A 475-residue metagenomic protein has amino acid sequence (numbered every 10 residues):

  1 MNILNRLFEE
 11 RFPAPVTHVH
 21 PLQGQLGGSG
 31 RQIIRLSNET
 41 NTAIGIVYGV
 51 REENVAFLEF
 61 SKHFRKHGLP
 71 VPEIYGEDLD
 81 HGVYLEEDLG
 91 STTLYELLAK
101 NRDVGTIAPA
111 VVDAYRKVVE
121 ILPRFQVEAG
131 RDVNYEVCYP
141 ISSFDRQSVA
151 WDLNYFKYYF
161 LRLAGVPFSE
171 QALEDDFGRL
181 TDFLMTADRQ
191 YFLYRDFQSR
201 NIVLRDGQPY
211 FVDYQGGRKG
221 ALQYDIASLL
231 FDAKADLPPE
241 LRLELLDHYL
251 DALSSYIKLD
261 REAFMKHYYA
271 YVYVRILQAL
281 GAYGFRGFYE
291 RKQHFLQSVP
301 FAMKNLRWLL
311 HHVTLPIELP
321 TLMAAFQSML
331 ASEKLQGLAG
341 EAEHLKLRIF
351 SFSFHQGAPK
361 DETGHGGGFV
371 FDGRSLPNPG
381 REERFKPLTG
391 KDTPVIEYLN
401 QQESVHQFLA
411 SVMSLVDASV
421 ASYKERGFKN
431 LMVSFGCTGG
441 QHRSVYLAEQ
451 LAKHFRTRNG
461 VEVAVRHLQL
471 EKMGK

Functional and structural regions predicted by a protein language model:
L4, F8-R11, G130-S142, D152-F192 (+1 more regions): An alpha-helical support segment within catalytic cores of ATP-dependent transferases
T17-I34: ATP-binding glycine-rich phosphate-binding loop
Q25, I34-W151, R162: ATP-binding pocket architecture of kinase catalytic cores
G30-S37, L180-Y224, D236: Active-site acidic catalytic loop and adjacent metal/ATP-binding pocket of ATP-dependent phosphoryl transfer enzymes
N154-L163, Q223-K258, Y273-Y289, A302-L309: Active-site activation/catalytic loop segments of kinase-like enzymes and analogous catalytic loops in related
G281-L338: ATP/Mg2+ or Mg2+-diphosphate-binding catalytic cores that bind nucleotide phosphates or diphosphates via glycine-rich
K334-L431, E471-M473: C-terminal accessory "lid"/substrate-recognition subdomains
K429-A452: Catalytic cysteine-centered active loop of the rhodanese-like fold, especially the PTP/DSP P-loop
